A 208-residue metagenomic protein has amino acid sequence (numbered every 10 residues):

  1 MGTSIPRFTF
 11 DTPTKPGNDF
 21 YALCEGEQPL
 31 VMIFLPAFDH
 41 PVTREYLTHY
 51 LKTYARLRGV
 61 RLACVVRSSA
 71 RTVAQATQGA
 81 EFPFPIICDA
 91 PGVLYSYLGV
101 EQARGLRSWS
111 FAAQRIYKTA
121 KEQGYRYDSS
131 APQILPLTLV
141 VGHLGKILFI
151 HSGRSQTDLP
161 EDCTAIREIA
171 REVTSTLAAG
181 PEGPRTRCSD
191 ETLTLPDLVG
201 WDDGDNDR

Functional and structural regions predicted by a protein language model:
M1-E25: N-terminal "domain-start" segment that seeds a small globular fold
I5-P6, V31, L135-L137: Short loop/turn microsegments at loop-to-beta-strand junctions
T9-D11, P29-L30, R56: A structure-centric feature marking long, well-folded core domains of fungal metabolic enzymes and membrane transporters
D19-K52, R61-V65: Short active-site neighborhood of thiol/selenol oxidoreductases, capturing the structured segment around
R44-Y97: Structural microenvironment flanking redox-active thiols in thiol-disulfide oxidoreductases
D89-D158: Thiol/selenol-based redox catalytic cores and closely related redox-interacting motifs
Q156-S175: A short, polar/charged loop-to-alpha-helix boundary motif
S175-R208: Cysteine/selenocysteine-centered motifs that mediate thiol-based redox chemistry or coordinate metal-sulfur cofactors
